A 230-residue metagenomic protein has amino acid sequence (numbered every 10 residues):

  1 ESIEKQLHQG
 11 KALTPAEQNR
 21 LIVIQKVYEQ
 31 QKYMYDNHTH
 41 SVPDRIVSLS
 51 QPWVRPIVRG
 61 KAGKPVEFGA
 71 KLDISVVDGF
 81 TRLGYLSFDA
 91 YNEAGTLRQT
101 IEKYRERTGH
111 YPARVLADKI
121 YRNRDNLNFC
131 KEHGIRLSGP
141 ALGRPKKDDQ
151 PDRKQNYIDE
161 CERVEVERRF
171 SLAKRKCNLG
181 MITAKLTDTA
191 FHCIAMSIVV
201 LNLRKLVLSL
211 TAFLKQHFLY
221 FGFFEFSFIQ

Functional and structural regions predicted by a protein language model:
E1-A113, A117-K119, L127-F129: Polybasic low-complexity intrinsically disordered regions
S2-K5, S75-R82, G109-H110, G143-R153 (+1 more regions): Short acidic (Asp/Glu) and glycine-rich catalytic loops that position anionic groups and cofactors
A12, T108-E160, M181: An internal, acidic/charged active-site-proximal segment that coordinates divalent cations and/or engages
L21-I22, Y35, D44, K154-Q230: Basic, amphipathic alpha-helical segments enriched in Lys/Arg and hydrophobic/aromatic residues
R45-V47, A70-L72, A113, H133-I135 (+3 more regions): Structural beta-strand/beta-sheet cores of well-ordered domains, especially the beta-sheet scaffolds that support
I74, L97, P112-N123, L137-S138 (+2 more regions): Short, conserved catalytic/metal-binding motifs centered on acidic residues
V77, T100-K103, R107, H133 (+4 more regions): Generic, well-ordered alpha-helical scaffold segments in large soluble proteins
Y104-Y111, H133, F213, Q230: Secondary-structure transition/capping motifs at alpha-helix termini and the adjoining loop/turn into the next element
